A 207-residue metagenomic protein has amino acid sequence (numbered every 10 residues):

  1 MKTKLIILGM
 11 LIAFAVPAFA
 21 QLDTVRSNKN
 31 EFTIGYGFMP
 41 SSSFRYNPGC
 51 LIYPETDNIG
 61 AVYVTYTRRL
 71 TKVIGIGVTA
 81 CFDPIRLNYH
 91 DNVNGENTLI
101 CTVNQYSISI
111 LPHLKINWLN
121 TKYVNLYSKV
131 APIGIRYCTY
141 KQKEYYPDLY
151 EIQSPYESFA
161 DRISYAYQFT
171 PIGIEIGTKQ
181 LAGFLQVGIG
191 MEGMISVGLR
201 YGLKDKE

Functional and structural regions predicted by a protein language model:
M1-K29, D205-E207: Cleavable N-terminal export/targeting peptides
A20-R68, K115, R200-K204: Short glycine/proline- and aromatic-enriched beta-strand/turn motifs that initiate or cap beta-hairpins
S27, T71-V73, L119-Y123, G177-L181 (+2 more regions): Outer-membrane beta-barrel channels and translocator barrels
N28-N30, T56-V62, N104-I110, V124 (+3 more regions): Residues that define the transmembrane beta-barrel architecture of outer-membrane proteins
I34-Y36, V64-R68, I110-I116, V130-P132 (+3 more regions): Residues on the lipid-exposed face of transmembrane beta-strands in outer-membrane beta-barrel proteins
F38, F44, G60-Y145: Gram-negative (and chloroplast) outer-membrane scaffold detector with strong preference for beta-barrel transmembrane
N47-I52, G95-T102, P155-A160, A182-F184: Extracellular loop and loop/strand-boundary signature of outer-membrane beta-barrel proteins
G49-I52, V93-L99, K143-E151, G202-D205: Flexible, surface-exposed loop regions and adjacent strand-edge segments of Gram-negative outer-membrane beta-barrel
